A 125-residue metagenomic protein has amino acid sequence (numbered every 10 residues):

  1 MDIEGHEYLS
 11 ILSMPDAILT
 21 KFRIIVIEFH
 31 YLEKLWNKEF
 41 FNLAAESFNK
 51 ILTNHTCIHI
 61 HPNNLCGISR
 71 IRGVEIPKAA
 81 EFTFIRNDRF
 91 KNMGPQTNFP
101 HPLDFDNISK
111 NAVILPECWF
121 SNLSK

Functional and structural regions predicted by a protein language model:
M1-A45: Active-site segment flanking the S-adenosylmethionine/decSAM binding pocket in AdoMet-dependent transferases
Y31-K125: Rossmann-like AdoMet/SAM-dependent catalytic core
